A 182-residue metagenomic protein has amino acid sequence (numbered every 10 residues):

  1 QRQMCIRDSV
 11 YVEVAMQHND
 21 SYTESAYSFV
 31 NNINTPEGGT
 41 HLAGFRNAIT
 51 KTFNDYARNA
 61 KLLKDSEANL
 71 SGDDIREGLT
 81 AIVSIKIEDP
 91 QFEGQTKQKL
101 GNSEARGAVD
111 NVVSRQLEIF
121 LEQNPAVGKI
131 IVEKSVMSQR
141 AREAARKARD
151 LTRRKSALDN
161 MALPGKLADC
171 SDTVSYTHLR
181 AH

Functional and structural regions predicted by a protein language model:
Q1-Q3, R7-R180: GHKL-family ATPase ATP-binding module
